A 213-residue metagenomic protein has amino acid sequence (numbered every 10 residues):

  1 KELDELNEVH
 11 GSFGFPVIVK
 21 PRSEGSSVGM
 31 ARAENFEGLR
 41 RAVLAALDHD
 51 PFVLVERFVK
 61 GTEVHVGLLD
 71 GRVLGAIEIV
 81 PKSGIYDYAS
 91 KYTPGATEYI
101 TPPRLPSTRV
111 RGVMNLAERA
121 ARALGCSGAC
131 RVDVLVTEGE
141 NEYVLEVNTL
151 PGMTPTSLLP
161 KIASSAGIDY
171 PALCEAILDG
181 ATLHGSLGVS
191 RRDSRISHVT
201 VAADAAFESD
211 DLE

Functional and structural regions predicted by a protein language model:
K1, S27-A33: Flexible, glycine/proline-enriched loop segments at strand-loop-helix junctions that form or flank small-ligand binding
E2, N35-G38, D169: Short loop/turn segments at beta->alpha junctions
L3-H10: A short helix/loop element that forms part of the nucleotide-sugar donor recognition site in Leloir-type
H10-V28, P51-K60, V64: ATP-grasp fold ATP-binding core
S27, E98-I100, P155-L159: Short small-residue beta-strand/loop micro-motif enriched in glycine and branched aliphatics
E34-N115, V136-Y143: Phosphate-binding site of ATP-dependent enzymes
P106-E213: ATP-dependent carboxylate activation and anion-phosphoryl transfer catalytic cores that bind Mg-ATP to form
